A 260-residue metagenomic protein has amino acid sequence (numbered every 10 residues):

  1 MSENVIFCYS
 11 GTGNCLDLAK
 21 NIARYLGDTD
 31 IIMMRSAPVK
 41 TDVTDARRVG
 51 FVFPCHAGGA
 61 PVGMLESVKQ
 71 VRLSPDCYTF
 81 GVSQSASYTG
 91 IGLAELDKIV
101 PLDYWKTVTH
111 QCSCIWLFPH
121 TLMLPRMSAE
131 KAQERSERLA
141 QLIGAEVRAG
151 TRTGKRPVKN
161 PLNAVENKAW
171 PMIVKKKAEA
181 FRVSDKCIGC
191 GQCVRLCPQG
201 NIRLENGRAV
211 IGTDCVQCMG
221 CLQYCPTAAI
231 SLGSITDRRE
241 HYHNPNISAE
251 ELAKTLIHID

Functional and structural regions predicted by a protein language model:
M1-S2, A178: Sequence-level motif detector for i,i+2 pairs with an aromatic at +2
S2-V5, T12-D17, R24-V39, V43-F53 (+5 more regions): FMN-binding flavodoxin-like domain, especially the glycine-rich phosphate-binding loop
S10-G13, S87, I188, V216: A generic structural signal for alpha-helix starts
F80-V82, A178-E179, N206-G207: A short, structure-level motif marking secondary-structure boundaries and short turns
N160-P198: A mid-sequence, solvent-exposed acidic-amphipathic segment
R182-V183, I188-V216, G220-D237: Iron-sulfur cluster-binding cysteine motifs and their immediate structural context in ferredoxin-like electron-transfer
